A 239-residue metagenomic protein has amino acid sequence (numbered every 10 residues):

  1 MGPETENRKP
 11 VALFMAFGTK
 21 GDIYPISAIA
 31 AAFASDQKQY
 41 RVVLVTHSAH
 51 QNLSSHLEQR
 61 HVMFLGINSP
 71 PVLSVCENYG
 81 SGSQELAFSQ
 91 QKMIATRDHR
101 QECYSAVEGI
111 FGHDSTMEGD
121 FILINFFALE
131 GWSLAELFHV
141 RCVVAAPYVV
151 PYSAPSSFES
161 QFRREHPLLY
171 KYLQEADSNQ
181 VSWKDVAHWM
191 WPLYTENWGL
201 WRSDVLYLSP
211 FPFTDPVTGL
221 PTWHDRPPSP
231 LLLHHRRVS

Functional and structural regions predicted by a protein language model:
M1-E6, L220-H224: Short boundary motifs at domain starts and secondary-structure transition points
G2-M63: N-terminal subdomain of nucleotide-sugar transferases
H47-S239: Nucleotide-sugar-dependent glycosyltransferase catalytic domains
